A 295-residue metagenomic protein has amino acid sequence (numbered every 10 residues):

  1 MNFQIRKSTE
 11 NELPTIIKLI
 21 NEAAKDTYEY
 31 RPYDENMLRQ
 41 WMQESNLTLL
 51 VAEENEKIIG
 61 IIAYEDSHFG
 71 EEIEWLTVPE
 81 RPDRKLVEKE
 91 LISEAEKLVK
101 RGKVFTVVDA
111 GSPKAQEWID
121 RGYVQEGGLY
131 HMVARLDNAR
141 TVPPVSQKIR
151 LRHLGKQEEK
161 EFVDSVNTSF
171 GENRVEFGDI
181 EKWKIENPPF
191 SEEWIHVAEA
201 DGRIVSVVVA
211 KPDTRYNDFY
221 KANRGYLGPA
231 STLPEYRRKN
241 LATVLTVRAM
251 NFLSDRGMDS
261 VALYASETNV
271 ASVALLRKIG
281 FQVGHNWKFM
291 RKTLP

Functional and structural regions predicted by a protein language model:
N2-I16, I149-F162: A short beta-loop-alpha structural element at the N-terminal edge of CoA-dependent acyl/N-acetyltransferase catalytic
N21-A24, Y28-E96, V208-G225: Conserved donor-binding loop and adjoining core beta-sheet/short helix segment in diverse acyl/aminoacyl transferases
E22-D26, Y30-E35, V145-N223: Flexible, substrate/cofactor-facing loop regions flanked by secondary structure within enzyme catalytic domains
L49-E53, T106, I195-E199: Cytosolic beta-strand hydrophobic patch enriched in CBS
F69-G70, P79-Q147, M290-K292: Acyl-donor-binding surface of acyltransferase catalytic domains
D83-K97, P229-T232, R238-N251, D255 (+1 more regions): Conserved acetyl-CoA-binding loop-helix of GNAT-fold acetyltransferases
S93, A110-G127, T243, E267-H285: Conserved active-site alpha-helix within GNAT-family acetyltransferase domains
V99-A110, L253-A265: Conserved GNAT acetyl-CoA-binding A-motif
